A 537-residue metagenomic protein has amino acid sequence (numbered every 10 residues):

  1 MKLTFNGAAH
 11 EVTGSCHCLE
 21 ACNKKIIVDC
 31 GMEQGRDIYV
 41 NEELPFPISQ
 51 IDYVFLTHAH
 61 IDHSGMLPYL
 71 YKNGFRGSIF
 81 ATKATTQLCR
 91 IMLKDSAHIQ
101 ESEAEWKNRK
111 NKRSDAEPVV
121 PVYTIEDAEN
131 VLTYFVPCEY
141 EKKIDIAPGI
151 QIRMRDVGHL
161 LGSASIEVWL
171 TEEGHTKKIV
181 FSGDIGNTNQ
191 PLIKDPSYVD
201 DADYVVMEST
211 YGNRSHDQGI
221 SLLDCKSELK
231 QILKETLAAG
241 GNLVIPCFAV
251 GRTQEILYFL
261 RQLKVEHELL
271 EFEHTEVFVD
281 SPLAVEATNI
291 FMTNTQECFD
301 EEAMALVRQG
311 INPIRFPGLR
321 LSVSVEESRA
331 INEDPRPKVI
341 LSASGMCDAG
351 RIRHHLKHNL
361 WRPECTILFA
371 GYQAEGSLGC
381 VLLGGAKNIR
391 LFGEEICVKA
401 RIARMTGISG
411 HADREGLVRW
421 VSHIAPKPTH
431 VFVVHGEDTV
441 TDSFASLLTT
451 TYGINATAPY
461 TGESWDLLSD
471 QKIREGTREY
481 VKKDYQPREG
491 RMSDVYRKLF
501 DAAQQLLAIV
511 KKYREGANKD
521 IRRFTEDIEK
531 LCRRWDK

Functional and structural regions predicted by a protein language model:
M1-F55, H60, S64, Y71-E255 (+2 more regions): His/Asp/Glu-rich metal-coordinating catalytic cores of metallo-dependent phosphodiesterases/hydrolases acting on
Q100-E105, T295-R308, R390, I473-Y496: A polyampholytic, Gly/Pro-enriched intrinsically disordered region
I150-M154, I290-C298, V418-R419, L468-Y480: Short, surface-exposed amphipathic charged segments that create phosphate/polyanion-binding patches used for binding
P191-T210, T295-E302, Q373-K399: Short, compositionally biased "basic patch" segments
L229-S377, I389-R390, V440, L447-T451 (+2 more regions): Hard-cation-handling environments
R362, E437-V481: C-terminal, active-site-flanking charged/polar segments
R390-V421: Generic long, charged, amphipathic alpha-helical segments
G462-D520: Charged, amphipathic alpha-helical linkers/stalks
